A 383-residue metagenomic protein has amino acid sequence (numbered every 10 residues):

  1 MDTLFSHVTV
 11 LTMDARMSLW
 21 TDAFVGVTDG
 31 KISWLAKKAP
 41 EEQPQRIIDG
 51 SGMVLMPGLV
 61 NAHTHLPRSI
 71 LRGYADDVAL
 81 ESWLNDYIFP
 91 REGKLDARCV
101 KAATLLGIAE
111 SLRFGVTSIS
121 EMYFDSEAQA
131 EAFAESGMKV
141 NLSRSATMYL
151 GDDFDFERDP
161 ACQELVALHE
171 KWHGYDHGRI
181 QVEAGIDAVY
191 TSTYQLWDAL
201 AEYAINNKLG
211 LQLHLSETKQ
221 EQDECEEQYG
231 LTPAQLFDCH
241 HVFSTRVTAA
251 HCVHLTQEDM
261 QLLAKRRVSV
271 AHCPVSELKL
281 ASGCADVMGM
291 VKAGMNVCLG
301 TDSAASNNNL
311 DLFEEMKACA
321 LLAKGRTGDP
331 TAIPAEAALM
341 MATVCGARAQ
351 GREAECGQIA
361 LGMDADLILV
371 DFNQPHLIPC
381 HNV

Functional and structural regions predicted by a protein language model:
M1-E42, M53-V54: N-terminal metal-binding scaffold of metallo-dependent hydrolase/deaminase domains
T3-H7, E41-W83, L105, A109-R113: Replace "His-x-His-based motif
L11-D22, L35, L280-A281, V287 (+1 more regions): Acidic, glycine-enriched loop/beta-strand segments at the rims of small-molecule binding/catalytic pockets
I70-A102, N141-C162, K219-R246, R266-S269 (+2 more regions): Active-site gating loops and adjacent loop-to-helix segments of metal-dependent hydrolytic enzymes
R72-M138, A161-Y175: Alpha-helical scaffold segments that flank or form the walls of functional sites
Q129-V253, E258: Metal-coordinating catalytic core of metallo-dependent amide/deamination hydrolases
G137-K139, A201-G210, V242-T245, L262-A271 (+2 more regions): Glycine-enriched alpha-helix->loop->beta-strand junction motifs that scaffold or abut catalytic
C239-R246, M288-Q374: His/Asp/Glu-enriched, well-ordered alpha-helical/loop segment that forms or immediately abuts the divalent-metal
